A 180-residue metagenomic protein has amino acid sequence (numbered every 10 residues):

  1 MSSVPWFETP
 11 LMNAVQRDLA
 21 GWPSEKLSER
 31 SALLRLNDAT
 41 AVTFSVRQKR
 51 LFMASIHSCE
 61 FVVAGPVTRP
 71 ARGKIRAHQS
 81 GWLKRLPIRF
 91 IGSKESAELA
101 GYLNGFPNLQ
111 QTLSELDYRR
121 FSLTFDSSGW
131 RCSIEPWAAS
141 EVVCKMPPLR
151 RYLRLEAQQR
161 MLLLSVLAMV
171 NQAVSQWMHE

Functional and structural regions predicted by a protein language model:
M1-V4: Hydrophobic, proline/glycine-rich low-complexity stretches
W6-A97: Soluble extramembrane domains of integral membrane proteins
S28, S55, T68-E180: Charged, low-complexity intrinsically disordered regions
